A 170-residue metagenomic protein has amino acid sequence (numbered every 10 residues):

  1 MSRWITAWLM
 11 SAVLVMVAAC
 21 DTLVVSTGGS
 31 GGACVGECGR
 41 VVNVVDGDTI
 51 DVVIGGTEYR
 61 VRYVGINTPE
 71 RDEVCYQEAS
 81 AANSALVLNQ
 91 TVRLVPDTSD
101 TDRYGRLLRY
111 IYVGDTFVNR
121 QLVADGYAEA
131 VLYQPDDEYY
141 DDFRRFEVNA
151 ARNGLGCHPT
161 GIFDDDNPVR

Functional and structural regions predicted by a protein language model:
S2-W8, A12, M16-R170: Small beta-barrel nucleic-acid-binding modules, primarily SNase/OB-fold domains and secondarily Tudor-like barrels
